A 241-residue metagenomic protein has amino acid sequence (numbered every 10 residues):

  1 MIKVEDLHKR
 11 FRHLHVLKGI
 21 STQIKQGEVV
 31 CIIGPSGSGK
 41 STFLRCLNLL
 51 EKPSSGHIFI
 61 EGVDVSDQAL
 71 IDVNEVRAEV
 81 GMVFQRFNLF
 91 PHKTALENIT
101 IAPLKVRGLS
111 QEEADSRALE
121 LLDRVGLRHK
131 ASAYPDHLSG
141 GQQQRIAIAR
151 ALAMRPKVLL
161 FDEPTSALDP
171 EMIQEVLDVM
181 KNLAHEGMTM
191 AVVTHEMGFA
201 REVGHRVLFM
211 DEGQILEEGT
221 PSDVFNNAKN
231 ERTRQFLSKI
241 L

Functional and structural regions predicted by a protein language model:
M1-P221: ABC family nucleotide-binding domain
D211-E212, L216-L241: C-terminal boundary and immediately downstream tail of ABC-type ATPase nucleotide-binding domains
